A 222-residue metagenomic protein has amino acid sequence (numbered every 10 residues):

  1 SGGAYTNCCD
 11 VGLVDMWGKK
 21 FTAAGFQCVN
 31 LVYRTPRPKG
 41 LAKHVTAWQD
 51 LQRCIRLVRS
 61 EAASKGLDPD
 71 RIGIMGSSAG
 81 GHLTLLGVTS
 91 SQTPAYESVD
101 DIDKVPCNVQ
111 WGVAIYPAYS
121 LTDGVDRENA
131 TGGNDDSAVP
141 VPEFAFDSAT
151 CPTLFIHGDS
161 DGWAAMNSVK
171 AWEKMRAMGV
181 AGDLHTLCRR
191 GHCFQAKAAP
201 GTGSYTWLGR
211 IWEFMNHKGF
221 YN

Functional and structural regions predicted by a protein language model:
S1-T6, D159: Active-site glycine-rich loops that stabilize anionic/oxyanionic intermediates across multiple enzyme folds
G3, Q27, V32-R37, A118 (+1 more regions): Short beta-to-alpha linker loops that shape the active-site pocket of alpha/beta-hydrolase fold enzymes
C9-M16, L31-P69, P200-S204: Catalytic nucleophile-loop/oxyanion-hole region of alpha/beta-hydrolase and closely related hydrolase-like folds
T22-V32, G73, W111, A181-D183: A fold-wide structural signal in alpha/beta-hydrolase
L41, V169, E173-N222: C-terminal catalytic histidine-bearing segment of alpha/beta-hydrolase fold enzymes
R53-S148: Primarily recognizes the serine-hydrolase "nucleophile elbow" in alpha/beta-hydrolase and SGNH/GDSL folds
A149, F155-H157: Short beta-strand/loop motif that positions the catalytic acidic residue of the alpha/beta-hydrolase fold
G162-V169: Conserved alpha/beta-hydrolase "acid-adjacent" motif
